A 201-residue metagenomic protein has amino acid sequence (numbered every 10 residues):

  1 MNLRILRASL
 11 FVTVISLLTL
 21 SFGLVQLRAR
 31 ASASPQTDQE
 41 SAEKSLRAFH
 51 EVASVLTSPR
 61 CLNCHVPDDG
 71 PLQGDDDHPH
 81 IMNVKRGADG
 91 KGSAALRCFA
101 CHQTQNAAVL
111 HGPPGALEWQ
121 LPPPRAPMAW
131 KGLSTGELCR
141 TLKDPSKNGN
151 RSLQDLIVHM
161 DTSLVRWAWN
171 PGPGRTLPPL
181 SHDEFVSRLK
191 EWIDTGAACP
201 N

Functional and structural regions predicted by a protein language model:
M1-A53, Q73, V84-D89, A108-N201: N-terminal export/targeting leaders of redox proteins
K44-S45, H80-I81, C101: Short amphipathic alpha-helical surface micro-motifs
R47, P59, S93-L96, E184: Short, well-structured alpha-helical interface segments that form or flank functional binding sites
T57-K91: N-terminal, post-signal-peptide region of Sec/Tat-exported proteins
P59-D68, A95-Q105, L189: The canonical Cys-X-X-Cys-His
